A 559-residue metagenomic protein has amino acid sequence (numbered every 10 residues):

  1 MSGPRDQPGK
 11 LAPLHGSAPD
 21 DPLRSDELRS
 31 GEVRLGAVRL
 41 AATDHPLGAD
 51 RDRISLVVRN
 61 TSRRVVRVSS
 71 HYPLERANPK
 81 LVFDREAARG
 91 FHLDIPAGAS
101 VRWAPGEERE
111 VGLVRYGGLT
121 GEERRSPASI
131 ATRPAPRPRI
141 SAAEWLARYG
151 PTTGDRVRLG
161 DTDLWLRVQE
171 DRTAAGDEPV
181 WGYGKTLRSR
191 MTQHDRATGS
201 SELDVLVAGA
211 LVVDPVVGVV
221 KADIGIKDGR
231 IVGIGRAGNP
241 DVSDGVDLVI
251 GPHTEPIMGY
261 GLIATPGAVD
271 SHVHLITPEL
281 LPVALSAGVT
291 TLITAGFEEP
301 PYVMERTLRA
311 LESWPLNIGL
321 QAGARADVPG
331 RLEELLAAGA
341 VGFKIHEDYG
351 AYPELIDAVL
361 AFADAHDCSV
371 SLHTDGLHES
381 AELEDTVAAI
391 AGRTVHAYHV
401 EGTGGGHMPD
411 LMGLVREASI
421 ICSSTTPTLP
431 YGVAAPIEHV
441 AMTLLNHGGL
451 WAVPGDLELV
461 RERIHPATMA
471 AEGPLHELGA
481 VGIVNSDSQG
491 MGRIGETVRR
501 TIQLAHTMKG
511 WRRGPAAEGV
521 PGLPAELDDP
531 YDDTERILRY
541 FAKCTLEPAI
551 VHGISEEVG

Functional and structural regions predicted by a protein language model:
L56-R64: Asparagine-centered strand-capping/turn motif at beta-strand->loop junctions
V65-A87: Short acidic, flexible loop segments centered on an aromatic residue
F83-L119: Intrinsically disordered, low-complexity Pro/Gly/Ser/Thr-rich segments with frequent PxxP/GP/PP motifs and embedded
E110-P136: Terminal connector regions
A135-R196, G235-R236, V246-D247, G251-T265 (+2 more regions): Divalent-metal coordination cores built from histidine and acidic residues
S200-V207, V216, D228, D241-S286: Replace "His-x-His-based motif
V213-D223, E535-F541, A549-G559: Acidic, glycine-enriched loop/beta-strand segments at the rims of small-molecule binding/catalytic pockets
I345-L538, C544-H552: Active-site core of metal-dependent hydrolases
